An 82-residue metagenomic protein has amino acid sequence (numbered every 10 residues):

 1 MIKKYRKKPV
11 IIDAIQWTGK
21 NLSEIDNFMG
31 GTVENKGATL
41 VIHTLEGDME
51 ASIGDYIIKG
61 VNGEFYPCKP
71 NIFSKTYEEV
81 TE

Functional and structural regions predicted by a protein language model:
M1-L45: N-terminal non-globular leader segments, chiefly Sec-dependent signal peptides
G47-E82: Short, compact, well-ordered microdomains
